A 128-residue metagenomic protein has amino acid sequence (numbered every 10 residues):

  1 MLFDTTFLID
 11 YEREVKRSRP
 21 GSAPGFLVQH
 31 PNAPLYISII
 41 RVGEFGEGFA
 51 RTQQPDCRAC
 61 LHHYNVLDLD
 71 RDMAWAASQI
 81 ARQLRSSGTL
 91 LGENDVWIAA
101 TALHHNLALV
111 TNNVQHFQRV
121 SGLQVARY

Functional and structural regions predicted by a protein language model:
M1-I37, G46-H62: Short, well-structured N-terminal submotif of metal-dependent ribonuclease cores
D4, I37-S38, L90-G92, N113: Histidine- and aromatic-rich ligand-binding microenvironments
D4-T5, F45, A77, A102 (+1 more regions): Generic structural signal for small/hydrophobic residues in well-ordered secondary structure, especially within
F7, R41, M73, W97-I98 (+1 more regions): Alpha-helix capping/helix-boundary segments
L8-I9, G43-G46, L67, Q118 (+1 more regions): Nucleotide phosphate-binding site architecture
D10-E12, G48, A77, V120 (+1 more regions): Residues that scaffold the ATP/ADP-binding catalytic core of kinase and kinase-like folds
N65-V110: Active-site neighborhoods of divalent-metal-dependent phosphate/nucleic-acid chemistry enzymes
A99, L103-Y128: Acidic, PIN/NYN-like endoribonuclease modules and their adjacent C-terminal/linker elements
